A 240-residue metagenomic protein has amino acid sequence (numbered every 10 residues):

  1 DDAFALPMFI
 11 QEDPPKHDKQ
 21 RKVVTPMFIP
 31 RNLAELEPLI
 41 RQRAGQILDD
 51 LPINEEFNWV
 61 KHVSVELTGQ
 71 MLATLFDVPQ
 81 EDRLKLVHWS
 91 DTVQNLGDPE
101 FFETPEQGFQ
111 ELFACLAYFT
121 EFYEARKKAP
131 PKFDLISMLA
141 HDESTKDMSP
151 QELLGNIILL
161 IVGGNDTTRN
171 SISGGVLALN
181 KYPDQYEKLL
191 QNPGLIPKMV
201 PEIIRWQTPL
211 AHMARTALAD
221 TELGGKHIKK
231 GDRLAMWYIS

Functional and structural regions predicted by a protein language model:
D1-S240: Cytochrome P450
